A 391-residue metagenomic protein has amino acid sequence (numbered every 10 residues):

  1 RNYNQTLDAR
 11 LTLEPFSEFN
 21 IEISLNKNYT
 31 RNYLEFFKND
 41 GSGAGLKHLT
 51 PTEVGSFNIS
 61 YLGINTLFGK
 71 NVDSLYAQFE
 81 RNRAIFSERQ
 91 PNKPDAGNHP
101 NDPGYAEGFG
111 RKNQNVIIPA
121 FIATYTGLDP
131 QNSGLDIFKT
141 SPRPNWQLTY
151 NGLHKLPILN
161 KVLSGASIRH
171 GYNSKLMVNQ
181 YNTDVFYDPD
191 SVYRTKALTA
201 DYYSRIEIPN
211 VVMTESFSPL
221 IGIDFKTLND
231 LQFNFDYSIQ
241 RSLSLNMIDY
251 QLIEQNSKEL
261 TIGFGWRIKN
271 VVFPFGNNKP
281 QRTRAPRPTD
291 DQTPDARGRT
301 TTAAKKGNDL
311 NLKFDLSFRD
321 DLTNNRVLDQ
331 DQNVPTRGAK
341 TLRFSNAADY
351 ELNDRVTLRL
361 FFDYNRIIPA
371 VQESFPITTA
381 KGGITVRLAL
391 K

Functional and structural regions predicted by a protein language model:
R1-K391: Exposed, low-structure sequence patches enriched in small/polar residues
